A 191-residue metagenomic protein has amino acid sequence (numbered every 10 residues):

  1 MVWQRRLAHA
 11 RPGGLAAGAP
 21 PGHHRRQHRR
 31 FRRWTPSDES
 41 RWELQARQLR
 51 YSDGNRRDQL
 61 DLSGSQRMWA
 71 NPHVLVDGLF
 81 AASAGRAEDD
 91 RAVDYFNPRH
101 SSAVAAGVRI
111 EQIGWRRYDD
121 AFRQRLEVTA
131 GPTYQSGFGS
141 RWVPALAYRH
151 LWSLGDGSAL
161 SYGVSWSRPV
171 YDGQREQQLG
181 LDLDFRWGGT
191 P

Functional and structural regions predicted by a protein language model:
M1-P191: Gram-negative and organellar
